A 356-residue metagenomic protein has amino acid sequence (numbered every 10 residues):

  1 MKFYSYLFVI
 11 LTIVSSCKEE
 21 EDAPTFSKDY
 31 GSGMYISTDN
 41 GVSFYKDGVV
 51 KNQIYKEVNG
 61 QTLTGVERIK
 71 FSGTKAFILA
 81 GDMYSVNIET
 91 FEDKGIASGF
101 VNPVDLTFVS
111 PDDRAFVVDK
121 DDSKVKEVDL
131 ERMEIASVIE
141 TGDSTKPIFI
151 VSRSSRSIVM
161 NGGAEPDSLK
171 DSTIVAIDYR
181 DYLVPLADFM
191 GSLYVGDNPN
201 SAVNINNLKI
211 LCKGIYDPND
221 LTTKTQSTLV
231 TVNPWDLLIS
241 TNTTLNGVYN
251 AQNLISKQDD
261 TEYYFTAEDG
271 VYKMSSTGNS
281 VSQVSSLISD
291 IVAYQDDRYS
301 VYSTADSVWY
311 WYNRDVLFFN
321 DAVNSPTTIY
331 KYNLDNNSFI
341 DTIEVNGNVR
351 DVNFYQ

Functional and structural regions predicted by a protein language model:
Y6-S37: Bacterial Sec-dependent N-terminal signal peptides
E21-D29, M160-T173, L211-Q226, D321-V323: Short, conserved, GDST-rich strand-edge loop motifs in beta-rich repeat architectures
E21-P24, T62-G73, V101-S110, T145-S154 (+4 more regions): Repeated scaffold domains used in trafficking and secretory/extracellular systems, primarily beta-propellers
S32-I36, K75-I78, R114-V117, S157-V159 (+4 more regions): Conserved beta-propeller blade signature
G41, M83-Y84, D121-K124, G163-D167 (+3 more regions): Short glycine/acidic-enriched loop and turn motifs that connect beta-strands
K46-V49, N87-F91, D129-M133, D178-Y182 (+3 more regions): Short loop/turn segments that connect beta-strands within beta-propeller blades
V50-T62, F91-S98, E134-E140, L183-L193 (+3 more regions): A short beta-strand motif characteristic of beta-propeller blades
N324-Y330, D335-Q356: Blade-level signature of beta-propeller repeat domains, shared across WD40, Kelch, NHL, RCC1 and BNR/Asp-box propellers
